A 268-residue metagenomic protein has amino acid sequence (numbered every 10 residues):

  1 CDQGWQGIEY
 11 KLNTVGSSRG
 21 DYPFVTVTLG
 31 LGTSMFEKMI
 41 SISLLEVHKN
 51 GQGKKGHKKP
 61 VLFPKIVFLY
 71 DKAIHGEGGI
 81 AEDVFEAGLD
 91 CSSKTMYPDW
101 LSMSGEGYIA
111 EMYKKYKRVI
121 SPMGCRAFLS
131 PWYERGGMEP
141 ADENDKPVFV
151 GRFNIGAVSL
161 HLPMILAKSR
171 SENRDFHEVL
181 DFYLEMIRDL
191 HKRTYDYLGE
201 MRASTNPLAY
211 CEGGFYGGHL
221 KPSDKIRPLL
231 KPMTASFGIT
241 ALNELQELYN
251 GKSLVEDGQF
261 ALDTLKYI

Functional and structural regions predicted by a protein language model:
C1-K231, K252-Y267: Conserved catalytic cores of very large enzyme subunits
Y10, A235-L248, K266: Contiguous, well-ordered alpha-helical segments that form the cores/surfaces of helical PPI scaffolds
